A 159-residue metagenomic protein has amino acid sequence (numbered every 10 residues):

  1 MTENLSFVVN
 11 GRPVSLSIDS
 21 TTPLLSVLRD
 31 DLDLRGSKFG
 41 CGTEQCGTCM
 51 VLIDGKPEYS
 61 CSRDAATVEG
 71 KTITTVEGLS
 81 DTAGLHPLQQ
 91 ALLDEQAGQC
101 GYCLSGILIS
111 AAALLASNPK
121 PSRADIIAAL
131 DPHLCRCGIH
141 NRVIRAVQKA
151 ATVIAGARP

Functional and structural regions predicted by a protein language model:
M1-P159: Signature of N-terminal electron-transfer/Fe-S-associated modules in redox systems
